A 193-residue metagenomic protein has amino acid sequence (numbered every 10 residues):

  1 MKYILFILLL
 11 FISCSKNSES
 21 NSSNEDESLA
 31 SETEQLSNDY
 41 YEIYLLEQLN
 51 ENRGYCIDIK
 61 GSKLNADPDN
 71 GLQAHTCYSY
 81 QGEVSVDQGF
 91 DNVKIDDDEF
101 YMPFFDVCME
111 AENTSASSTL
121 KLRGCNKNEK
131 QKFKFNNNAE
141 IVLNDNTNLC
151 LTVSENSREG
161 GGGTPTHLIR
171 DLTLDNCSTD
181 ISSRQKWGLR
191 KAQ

Functional and structural regions predicted by a protein language model:
Y3-I12: Sec-dependent N-terminal signal peptides
L9, E51, G71-L72, P103 (+3 more regions): Disulfide-bonded cysteine motifs in exported proteins
I12, G54, H75, D106-V107 (+3 more regions): Extracellular secreted precursors and ectodomains with disulfide-bonded cysteine-rich loops/domains
C14-K16: N-terminal Sec signal peptide cleavage junction
N21-P68, E83-S115, K130-G160, I181-Q193: Extracellular glycan-recognition/adhesion modules and their associated mucin-like linkers
D67-E83, S118-K127: Surface-exposed turn/loop modules enriched in turn-prone residues
H167-C177: Low-complexity, intrinsically disordered Gly/Pro/Thr-rich segments
